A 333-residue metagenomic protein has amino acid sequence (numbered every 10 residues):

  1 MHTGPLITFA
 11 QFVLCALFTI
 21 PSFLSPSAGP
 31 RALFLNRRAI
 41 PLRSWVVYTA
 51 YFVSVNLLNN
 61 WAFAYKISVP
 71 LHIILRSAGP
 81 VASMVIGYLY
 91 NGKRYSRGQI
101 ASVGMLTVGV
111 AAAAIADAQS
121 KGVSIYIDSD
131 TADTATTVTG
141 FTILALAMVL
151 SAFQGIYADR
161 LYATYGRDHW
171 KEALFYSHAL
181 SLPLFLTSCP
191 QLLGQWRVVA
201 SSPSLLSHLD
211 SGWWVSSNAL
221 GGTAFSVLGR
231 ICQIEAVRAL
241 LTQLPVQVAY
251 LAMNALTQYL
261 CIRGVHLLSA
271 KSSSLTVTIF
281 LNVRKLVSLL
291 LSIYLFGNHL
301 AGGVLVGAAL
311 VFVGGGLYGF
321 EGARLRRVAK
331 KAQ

Functional and structural regions predicted by a protein language model:
M1-Q333: Polytopic endomembrane small-metabolite transporters, centered on the Drug/Metabolite Transporter
